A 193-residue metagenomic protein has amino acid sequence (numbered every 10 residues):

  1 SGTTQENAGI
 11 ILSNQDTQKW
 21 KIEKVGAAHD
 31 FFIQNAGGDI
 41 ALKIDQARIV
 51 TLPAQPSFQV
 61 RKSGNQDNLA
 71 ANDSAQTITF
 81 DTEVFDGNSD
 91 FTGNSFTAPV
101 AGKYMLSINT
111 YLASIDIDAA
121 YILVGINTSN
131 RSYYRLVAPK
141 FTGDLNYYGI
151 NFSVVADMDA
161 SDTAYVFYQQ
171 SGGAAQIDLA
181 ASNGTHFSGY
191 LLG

Functional and structural regions predicted by a protein language model:
S1-I40, P56, K62, Q66-D67 (+3 more regions): Self-maturation zones of extracellular/virion spikes and adhesins
L42-G193: Extracellular jelly-roll beta-sandwich "head" domains, especially the C-terminal globular C1q domain
